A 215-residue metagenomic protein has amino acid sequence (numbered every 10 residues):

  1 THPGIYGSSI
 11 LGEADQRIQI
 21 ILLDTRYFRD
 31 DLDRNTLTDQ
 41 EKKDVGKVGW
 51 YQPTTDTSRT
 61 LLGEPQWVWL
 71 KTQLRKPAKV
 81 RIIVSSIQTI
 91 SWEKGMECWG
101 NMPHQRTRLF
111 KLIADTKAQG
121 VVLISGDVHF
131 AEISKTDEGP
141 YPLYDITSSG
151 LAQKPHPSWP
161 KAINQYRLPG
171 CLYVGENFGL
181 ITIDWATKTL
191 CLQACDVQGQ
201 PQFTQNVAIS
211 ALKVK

Functional and structural regions predicted by a protein language model:
T1-K215: Metal-dependent phosphoester/phosphodiester hydrolase catalytic core
